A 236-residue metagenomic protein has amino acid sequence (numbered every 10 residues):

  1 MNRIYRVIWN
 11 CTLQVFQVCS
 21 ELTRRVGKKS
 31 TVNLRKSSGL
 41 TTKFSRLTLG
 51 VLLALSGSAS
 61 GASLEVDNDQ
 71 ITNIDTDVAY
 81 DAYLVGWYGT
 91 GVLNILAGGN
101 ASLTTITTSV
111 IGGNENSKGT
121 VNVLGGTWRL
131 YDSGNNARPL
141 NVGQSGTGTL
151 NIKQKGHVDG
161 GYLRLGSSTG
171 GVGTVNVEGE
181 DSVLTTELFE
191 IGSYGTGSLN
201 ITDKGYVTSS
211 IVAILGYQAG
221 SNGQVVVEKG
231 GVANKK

Functional and structural regions predicted by a protein language model:
M1-N2, C11: Hydrophobic alpha-helical segments
R3-I4, V212: Short beta-alpha junctions and helix-cap segments that line functional grooves
Y5-V7, V15: Extracellular disulfide-bonded cysteine-rich modules/repeats
N10-C11, T202: Short, acidic, Ser/Thr-enriched surface-loop or helix-capping motifs
T12, Q17-C19, R24-S60: Gram-negative bacterial Sec-dependent N-terminal signal peptides
S60-K236: Beta-strand-rich extracellular passenger or scaffold domains
